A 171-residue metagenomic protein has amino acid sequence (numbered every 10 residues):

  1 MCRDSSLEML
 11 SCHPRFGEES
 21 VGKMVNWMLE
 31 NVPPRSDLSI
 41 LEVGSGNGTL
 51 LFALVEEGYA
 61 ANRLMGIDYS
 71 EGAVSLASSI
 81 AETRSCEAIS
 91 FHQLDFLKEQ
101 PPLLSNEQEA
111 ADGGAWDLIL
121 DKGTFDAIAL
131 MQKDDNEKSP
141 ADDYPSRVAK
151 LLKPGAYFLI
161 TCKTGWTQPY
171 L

Functional and structural regions predicted by a protein language model:
M1-L10, P14-E19: N-terminal, positively charged/glycine-rich alpha-helical extensions of SAM-dependent methyltransferases
R15-D37, A53: Conserved alpha-helix/loop element of class I SAM-dependent methyltransferases that forms part of the SAM/SAH-binding
S39-L41, G46-Q100: Class I SAM-dependent methyltransferase SAM/SAH-binding core
P102-I119: A short acidic, Gly/Pro-enriched loop at the edge of an enzyme's catalytic core that lines a small-molecule cofactor
G114-K138: A short SAM/SAH-binding and catalytic strip from SAM-dependent methyltransferases
D135-P154: A short glycine-rich, Lys/Arg-flanked "PGG" loop and its adjoining helix->strand segment in the class I
P154-C162: Conserved beta-strand signature within the Rossmann-like core of class I S-adenosyl-L-methionine
G165-L171: Conserved Class I S-adenosyl-L-methionine
